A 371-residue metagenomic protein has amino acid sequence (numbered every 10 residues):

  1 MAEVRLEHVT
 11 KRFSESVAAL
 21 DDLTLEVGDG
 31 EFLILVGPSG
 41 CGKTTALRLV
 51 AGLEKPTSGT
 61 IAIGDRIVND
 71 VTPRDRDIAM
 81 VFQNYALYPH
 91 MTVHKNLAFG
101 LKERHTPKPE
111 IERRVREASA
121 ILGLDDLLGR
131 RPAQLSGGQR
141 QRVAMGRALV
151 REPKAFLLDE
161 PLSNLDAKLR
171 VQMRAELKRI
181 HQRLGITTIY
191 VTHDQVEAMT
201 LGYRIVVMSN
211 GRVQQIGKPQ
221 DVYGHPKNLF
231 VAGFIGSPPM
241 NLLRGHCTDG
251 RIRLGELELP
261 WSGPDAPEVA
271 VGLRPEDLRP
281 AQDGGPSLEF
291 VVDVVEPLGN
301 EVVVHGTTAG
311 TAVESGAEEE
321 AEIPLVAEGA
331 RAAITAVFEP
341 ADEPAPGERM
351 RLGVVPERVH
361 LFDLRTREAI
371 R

Functional and structural regions predicted by a protein language model:
L23-I34: Pre-Walker A (P-loop) beta-loop-beta motif of ABC nucleotide-binding domains
V36-P38: The feature captures the beta-strand-to-loop junction immediately N-terminal to the Walker
A51: Helix-to-loop junction immediately C-terminal to a conserved catalytic motif
T60-A62, R66, R212: ATP-binding/catalytic-site motifs of ATP-hydrolyzing domains
P73-F230: ABC ATPase nucleotide-binding domains
R251-R371: Non-catalytic connector elements of ABC transporters
